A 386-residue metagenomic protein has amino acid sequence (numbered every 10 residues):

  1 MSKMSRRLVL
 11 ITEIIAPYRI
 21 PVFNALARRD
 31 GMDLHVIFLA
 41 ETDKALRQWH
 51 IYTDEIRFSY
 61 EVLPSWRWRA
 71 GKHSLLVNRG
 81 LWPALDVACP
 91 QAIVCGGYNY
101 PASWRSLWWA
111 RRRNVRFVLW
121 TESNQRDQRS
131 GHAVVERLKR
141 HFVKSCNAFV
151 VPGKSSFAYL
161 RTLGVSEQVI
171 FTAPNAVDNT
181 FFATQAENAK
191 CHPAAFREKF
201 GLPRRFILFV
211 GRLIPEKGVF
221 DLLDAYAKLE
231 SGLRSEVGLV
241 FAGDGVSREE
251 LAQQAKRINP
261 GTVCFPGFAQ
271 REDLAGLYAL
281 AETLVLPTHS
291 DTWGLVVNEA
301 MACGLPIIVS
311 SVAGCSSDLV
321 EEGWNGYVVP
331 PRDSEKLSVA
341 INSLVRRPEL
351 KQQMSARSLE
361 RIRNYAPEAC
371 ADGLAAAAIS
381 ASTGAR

Functional and structural regions predicted by a protein language model:
P21, R205-K228, L239, V246-E250 (+1 more regions): A conserved mid-protein helix/loop that constitutes part of the nucleotide-sugar donor-binding site
P101, R113-A133, S145-A148: A short, histidine- and acid-enriched strand-loop-helix "catalytic/donor-clamping" loop that lines the nucleotide-sugar
R140, K144-A194, L202: Donor nucleotide-sugar binding/catalytic pocket of nucleotide-sugar-dependent glycosyltransferases
E249-A269: Nucleotide-activated donor-binding/catalytic signature segment of Leloir-type glycosyltransferases, i.e., the conserved
F268-A269, G276-A281: Short alpha-helical donor nucleotide-sugar binding micro-motif in glycosyltransferases
H289: Aromatic "clamp/platform" in nucleotide-sugar-dependent glycosyltransferases that forms part of the donor/acceptor
P306-S310, V320: Short hydrophobic beta-strand element within catalytic cores of glycosyltransferases and related nucleotide-activated
E321-G323, Y327-S334, S343-P348: Conserved acidic donor-binding segment of nucleotide-sugar-dependent glycosyltransferases
